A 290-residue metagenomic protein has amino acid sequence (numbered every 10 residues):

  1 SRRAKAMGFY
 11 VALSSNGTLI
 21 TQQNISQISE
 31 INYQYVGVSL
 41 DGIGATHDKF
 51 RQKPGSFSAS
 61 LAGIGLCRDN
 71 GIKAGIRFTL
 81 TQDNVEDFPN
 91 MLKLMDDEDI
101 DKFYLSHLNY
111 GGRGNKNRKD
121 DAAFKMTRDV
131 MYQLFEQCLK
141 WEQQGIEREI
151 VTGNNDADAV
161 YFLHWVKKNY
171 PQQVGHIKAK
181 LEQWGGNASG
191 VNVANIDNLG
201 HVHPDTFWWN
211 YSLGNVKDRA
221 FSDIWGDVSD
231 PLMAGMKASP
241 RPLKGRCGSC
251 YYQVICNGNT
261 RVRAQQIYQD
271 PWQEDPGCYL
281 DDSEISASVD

Functional and structural regions predicted by a protein language model:
S1-T127: Radical SAM/AdoMet-radical enzyme domain recognition
F9, E182-G186, K237-R241: Short Gly/Pro-enriched turn/cap motifs at secondary-structure boundaries
D97, D101, K116-I146, E182-G185 (+1 more regions): A structural motif corresponding to the C-terminal lobe/cap of the Radical SAM core domain
K125-H176, H201-Y251, C256-N257: C-terminal accessory region of radical SAM enzymes
N187-V191: Short, small/polar residue-rich loop motifs at catalytic or cofactor-binding pockets
I196-D197: Short, acidic, Ser/Thr-enriched surface-loop or helix-capping motifs
R241-V289: Cysteine-cluster motifs in flexible loop/terminal segments that predominantly coordinate metals
